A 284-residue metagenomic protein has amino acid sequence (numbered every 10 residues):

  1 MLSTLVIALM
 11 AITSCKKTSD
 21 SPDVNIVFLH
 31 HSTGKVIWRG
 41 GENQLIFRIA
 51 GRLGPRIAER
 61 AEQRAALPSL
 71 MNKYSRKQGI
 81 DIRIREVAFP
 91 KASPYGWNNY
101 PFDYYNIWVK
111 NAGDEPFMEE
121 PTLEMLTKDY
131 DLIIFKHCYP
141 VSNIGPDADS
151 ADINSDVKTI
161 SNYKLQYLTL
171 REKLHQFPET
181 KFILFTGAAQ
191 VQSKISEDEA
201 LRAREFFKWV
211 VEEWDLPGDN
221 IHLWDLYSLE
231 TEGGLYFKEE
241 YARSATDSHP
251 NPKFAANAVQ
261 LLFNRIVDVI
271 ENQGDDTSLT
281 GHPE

Functional and structural regions predicted by a protein language model:
I12-C15: N-terminal Sec signal peptide cleavage junction
K17-R76, V267-P283: N-terminal module-boundary/linker segments of secreted carbohydrate-active enzymes
S19-P22, E124-D129, Q176-F177, D215-G218 (+1 more regions): Extracellular/periplasmic catalytic domains that process cell-envelope and extracellular macromolecules
N25-L29, K35-I37, D81-A88, D131-H137 (+3 more regions): Structural recognition of the beta-strand scaffold that forms the well-ordered cores of secreted hydrolase catalytic
K35-W38, R48-A148: Conserved SGNH/GDSL esterase-like catalytic core that processes O-acyl groups on lipids and polysaccharides
L53, I57-S69, K110-E119, N154-L170 (+1 more regions): Well-ordered, non-membrane alpha-helical segments in soluble/globular domains
Y139, R171-E205: Active-site segments of SGNH/GDSL-like serine hydrolases that catalyze O-acetyl group transfer/hydrolysis on lipids
A189-E284: Catalytic His-Asp segment of secreted/periplasmic serine-dependent ester chemistry enzymes
